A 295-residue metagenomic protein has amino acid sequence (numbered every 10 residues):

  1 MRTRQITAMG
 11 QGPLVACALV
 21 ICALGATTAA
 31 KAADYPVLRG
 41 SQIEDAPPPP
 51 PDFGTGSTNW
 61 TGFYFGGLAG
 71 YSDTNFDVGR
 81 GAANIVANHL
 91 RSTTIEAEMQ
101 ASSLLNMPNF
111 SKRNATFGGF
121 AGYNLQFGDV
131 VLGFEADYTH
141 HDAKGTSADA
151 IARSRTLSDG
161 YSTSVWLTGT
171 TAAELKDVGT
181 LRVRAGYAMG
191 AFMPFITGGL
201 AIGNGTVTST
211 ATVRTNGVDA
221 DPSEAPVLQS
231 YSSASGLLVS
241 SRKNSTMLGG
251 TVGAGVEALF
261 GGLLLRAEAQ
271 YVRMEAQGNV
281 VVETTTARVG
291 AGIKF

Functional and structural regions predicted by a protein language model:
R2-I6, G10-F295: Gram-negative outer-membrane beta-barrel domains
